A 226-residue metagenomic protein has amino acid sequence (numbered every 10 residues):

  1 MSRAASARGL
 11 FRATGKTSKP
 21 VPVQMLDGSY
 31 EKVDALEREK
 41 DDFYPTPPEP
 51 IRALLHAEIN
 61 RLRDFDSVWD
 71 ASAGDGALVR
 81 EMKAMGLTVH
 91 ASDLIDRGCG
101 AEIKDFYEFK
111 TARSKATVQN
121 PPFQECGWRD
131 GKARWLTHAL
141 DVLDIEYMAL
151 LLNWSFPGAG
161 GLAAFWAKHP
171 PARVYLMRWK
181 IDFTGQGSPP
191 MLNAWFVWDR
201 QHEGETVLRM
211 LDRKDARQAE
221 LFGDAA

Functional and structural regions predicted by a protein language model:
S2-A226: Class I S-adenosyl-L-methionine-dependent methyltransferase catalytic core
